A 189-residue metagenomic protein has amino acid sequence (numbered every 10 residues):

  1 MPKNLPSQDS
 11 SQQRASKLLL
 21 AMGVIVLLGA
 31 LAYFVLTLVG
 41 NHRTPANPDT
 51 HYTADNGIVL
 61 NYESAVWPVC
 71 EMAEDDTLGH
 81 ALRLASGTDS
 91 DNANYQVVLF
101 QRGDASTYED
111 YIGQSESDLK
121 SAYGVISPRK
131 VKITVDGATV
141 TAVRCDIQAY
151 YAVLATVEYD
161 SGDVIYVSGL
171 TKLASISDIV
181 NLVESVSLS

Functional and structural regions predicted by a protein language model:
M1-A15: N-terminal Lys/Arg-rich, disordered targeting/topogenic segments
A21-T37: Hydrophobic membrane-insertion alpha-helices, especially the h-region of bacterial N-terminal signal peptides
Y33-T53, G103-Y108: Short, compositionally biased strand/turn segments that nucleate or flank brief secondary-structure elements
N41-G79: N-terminal "mature-domain start" segment
P48, A93, L182: Residues that flank catalytic or metal-binding motifs in active/ligand-binding sites
S64-P68, S161-S189: Surface-exposed amphipathic alpha-helical segments
E71-I165, L170-A174: Conserved polar/disulfide-associated segments of primarily extracytoplasmic proteins
